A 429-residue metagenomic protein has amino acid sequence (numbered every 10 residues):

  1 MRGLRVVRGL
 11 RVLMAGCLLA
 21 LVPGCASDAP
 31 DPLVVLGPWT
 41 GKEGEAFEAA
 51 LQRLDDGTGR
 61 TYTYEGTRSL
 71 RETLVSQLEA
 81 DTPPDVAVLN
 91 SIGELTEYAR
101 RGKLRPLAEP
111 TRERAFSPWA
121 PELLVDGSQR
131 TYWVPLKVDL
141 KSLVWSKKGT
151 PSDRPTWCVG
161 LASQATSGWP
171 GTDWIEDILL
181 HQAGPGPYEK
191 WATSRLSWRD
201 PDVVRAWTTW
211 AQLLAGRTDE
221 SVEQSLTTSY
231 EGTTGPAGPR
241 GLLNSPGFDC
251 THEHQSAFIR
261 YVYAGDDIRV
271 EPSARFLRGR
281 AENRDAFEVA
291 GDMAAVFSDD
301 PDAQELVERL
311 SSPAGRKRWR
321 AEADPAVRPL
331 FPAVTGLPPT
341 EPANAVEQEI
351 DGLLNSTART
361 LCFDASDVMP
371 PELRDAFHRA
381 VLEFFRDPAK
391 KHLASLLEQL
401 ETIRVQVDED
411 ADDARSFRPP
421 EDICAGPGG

Functional and structural regions predicted by a protein language model:
L21-G24: C-terminal motif of bacterial Sec signal peptides marking the signal peptidase cleavage site
A26-D28: Bacterial signal peptide processing site
D31-T96, R100, P110-E113, S117 (+1 more regions): Early extracytoplasmic/lumenal segment of secretory-pathway proteins
I92-S142: Hinge/lid segment of periplasmic solute-binding proteins
V134-P135, S152-D202: Extracytoplasmic/periplasmic solute-binding protein
A192-T234: Glycine-centered hinge/linker elements that transmit conformational signals in sensory and ligand-binding systems
A264-L330: Extracytoplasmic/periplasmic substrate-recognition and gating elements
L353-G429: Conserved C-terminal helix/tail region of periplasmic/extracytoplasmic solute-binding proteins
